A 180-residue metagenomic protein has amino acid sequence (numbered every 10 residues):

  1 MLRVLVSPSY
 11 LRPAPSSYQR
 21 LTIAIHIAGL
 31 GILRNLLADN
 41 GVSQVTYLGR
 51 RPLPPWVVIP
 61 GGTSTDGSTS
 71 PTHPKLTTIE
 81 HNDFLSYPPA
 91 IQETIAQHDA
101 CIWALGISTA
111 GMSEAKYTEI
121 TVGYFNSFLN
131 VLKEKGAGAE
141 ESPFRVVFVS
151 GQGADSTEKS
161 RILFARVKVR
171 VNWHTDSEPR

Functional and structural regions predicted by a protein language model:
M1-V42: N-terminal Rossmann NAD(P)H-binding glycine-rich loop of SDR-like oxidoreductase domains
R3, P15, I107-A115, E119-V167: Conserved Rossmann-fold NAD(P)-dependent oxidoreductase catalytic core, especially the SDR/UDP-sugar
S7, T22, L48, A104-L105 (+1 more regions): SDR active-site strand-loop-helix element
A14, P52-V58: Short, charged/polar "capping" segments at the starts of alpha-helices and the immediately preceding loops
T46-P52: N-terminal Rossmann-fold cofactor-binding loop
Y47, T65-K135: NAD(P)H-binding glycine-rich loop region in Rossmannoid oxidoreductase-like domains and their noncatalytic homologs
R145, T175-R180: Conserved beta-loop-beta element that borders a ligand/cofactor-binding pocket
R166-S177: Conserved catalytic helix of short-chain dehydrogenase/reductases
